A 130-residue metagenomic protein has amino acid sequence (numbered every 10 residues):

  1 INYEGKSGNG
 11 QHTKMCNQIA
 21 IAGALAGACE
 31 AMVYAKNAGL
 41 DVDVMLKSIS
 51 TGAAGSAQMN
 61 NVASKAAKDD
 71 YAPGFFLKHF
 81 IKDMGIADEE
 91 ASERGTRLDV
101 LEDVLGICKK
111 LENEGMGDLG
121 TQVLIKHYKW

Functional and structural regions predicted by a protein language model:
I1-S7: Ligand/cofactor pocket segment of small-molecule handling proteins
N9-W130: Helical "substrate-binding/catalytic lid" subdomain of Rossmann-like NAD(P)-dependent dehydrogenases/reductases
